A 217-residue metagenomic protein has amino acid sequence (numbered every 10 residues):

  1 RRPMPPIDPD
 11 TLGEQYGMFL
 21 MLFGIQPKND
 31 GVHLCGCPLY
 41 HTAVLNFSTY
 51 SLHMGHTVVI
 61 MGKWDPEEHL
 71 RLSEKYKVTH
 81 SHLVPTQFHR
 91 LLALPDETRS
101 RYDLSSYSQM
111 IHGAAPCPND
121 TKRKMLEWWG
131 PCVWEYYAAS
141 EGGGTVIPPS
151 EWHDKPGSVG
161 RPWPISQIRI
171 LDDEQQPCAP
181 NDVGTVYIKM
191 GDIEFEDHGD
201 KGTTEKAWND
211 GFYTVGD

Functional and structural regions predicted by a protein language model:
R2-C35, Y40-H80, L94: Conserved AMP-binding/adenylation subdomain of ANL enzymes
R2-P3, E14-F23, H33, L70-L72 (+7 more regions): Adenylate-forming
V32-L34, I111, V186-Y187: Short, well-ordered beta-strand segments
H53-H56, V78-L83, L92-K155, Q167 (+1 more regions): Gly/Ser/Thr-rich phosphate-binding loop
W64-D65, T86, P116: Short beta->alpha linker loops
G157-P162, A207-G211: Short Gly/Pro-enriched turn/cap motifs at secondary-structure boundaries
L171-D172, V215: Hydrophobic alpha-helical segments, especially N-terminal targeting/anchoring helices
P177-N181, Y187-D217: Conserved ATP-binding/catalytic segment of the ANL
